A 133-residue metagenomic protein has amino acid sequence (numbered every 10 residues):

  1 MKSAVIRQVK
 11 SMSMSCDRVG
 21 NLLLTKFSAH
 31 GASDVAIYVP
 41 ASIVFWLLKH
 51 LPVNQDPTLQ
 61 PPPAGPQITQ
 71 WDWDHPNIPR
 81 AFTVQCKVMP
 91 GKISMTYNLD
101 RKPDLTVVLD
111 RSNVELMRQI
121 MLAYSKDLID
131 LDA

Functional and structural regions predicted by a protein language model:
M1-A133: Positively charged, low-complexity terminal tracts and the immediately adjacent first secondary-structure elements
